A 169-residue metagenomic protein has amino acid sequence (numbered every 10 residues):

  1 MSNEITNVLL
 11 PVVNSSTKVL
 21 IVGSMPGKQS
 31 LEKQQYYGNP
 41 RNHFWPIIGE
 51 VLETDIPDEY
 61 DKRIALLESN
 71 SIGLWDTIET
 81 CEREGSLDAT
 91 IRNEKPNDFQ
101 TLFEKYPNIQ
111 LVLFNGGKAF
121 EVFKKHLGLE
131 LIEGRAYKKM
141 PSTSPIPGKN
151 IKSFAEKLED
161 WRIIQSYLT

Functional and structural regions predicted by a protein language model:
M1-K18, N39-P40, L87-Q100, K124-T169: C-terminal capping/extension of enzyme domains
K18-S24: Short, hydrophobic/glycine-enriched beta-strand segments
P26-Q29, H43, E79-E82, G117-E121 (+1 more regions): Short, solvent-exposed loop/turn segments at secondary-structure junctions
Q29-T90: Short, surface-exposed acidic-centric catalytic microdomains
S69-V122: Internal catalytic-core helix/loop-beta-alpha segment that presents or stabilizes conserved functional determinants
